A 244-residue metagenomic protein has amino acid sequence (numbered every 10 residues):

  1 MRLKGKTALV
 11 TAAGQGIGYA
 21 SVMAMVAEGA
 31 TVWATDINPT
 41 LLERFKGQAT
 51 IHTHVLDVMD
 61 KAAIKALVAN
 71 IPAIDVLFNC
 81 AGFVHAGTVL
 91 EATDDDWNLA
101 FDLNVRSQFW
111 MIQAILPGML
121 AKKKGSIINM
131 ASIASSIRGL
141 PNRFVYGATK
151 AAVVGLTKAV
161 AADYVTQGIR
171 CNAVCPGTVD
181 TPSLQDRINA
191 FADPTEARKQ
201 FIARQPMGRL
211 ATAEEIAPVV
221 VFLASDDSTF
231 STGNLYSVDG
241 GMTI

Functional and structural regions predicted by a protein language model:
G14-Q15: Conserved glycine-rich cofactor-binding loop
T88-V89, D96-F101, F201: Substrate-binding pocket helix/loop in short-chain dehydrogenase/reductase
F109, R209-V238, T243: C-terminal substrate-recognition "lid" of short-chain dehydrogenase/reductases
I112, T149, T157: Active-site helix of classical SDR
S132: Residue(s) in the substrate-gating loop at a strand-loop-helix junction that position the organic substrate next
V165, R170, S231-G233: Short, small/polar-rich loop/turn modules that mediate ligand/substrate recognition or access, typified
P176-D186: Short, flexible catalytic-loop segment of classical short-chain dehydrogenase/reductase
